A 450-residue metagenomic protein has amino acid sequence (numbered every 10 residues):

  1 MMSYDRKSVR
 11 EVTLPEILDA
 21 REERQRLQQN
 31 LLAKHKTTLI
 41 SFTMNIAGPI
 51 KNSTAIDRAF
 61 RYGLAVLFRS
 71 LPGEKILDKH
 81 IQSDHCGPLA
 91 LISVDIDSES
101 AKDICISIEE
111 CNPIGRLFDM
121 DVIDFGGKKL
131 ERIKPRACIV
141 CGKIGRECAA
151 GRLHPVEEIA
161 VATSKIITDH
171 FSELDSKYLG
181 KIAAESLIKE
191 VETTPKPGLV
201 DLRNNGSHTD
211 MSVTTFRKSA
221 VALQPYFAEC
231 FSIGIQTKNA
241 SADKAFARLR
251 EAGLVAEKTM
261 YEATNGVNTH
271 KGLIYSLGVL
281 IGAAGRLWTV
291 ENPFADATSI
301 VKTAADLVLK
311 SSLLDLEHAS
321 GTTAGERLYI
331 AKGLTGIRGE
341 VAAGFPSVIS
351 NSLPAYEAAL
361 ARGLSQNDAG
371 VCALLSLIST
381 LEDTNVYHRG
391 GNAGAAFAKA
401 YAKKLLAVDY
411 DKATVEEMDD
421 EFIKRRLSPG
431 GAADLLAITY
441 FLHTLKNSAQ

Functional and structural regions predicted by a protein language model:
M2-E74, S83, S100-D103, S107-S172: Long, contiguous binding/interaction regions
D78-C86: Short, charge-patterned binding micro-sites
C86-I96: Short cationic amphipathic helices and targeting signals
K165-A242, F246, A284-D420, N447-Q450: Phosphate-rich cofactor/ligand-interacting catalytic cores and adjacent structured alpha/beta frameworks
A228-R286: Long, hydrophobic/aromatic-enriched structural stretches that serve as scaffold segments
K258-K271, A361-R362, D420-P429: A short glycine/serine-rich beta->alpha loop
S276, V371-I378, L435-L442: Short, structured motif recognition centered on aromatic/hydrophobic residues
K424-Q450: Short, amphipathic C-terminal "tail helix"
